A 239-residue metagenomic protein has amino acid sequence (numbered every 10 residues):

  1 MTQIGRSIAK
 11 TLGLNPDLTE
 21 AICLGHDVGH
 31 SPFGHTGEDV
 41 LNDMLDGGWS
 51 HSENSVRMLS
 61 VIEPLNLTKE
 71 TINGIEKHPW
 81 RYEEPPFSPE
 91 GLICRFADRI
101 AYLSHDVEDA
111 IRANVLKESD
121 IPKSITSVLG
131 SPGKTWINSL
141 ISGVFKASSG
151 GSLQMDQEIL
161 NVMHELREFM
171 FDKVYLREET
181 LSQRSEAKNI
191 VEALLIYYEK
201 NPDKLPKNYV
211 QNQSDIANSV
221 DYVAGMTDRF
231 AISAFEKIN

Functional and structural regions predicted by a protein language model:
M1: Sequence context of c-type cytochrome heme-c attachment sites
I4-I8, L14-D17, G37, W49-N239: Histidine-centered, transition-metal-coordinating active-site segments
A21-I22: Active-site alpha-helix of zinc metalloproteases
G29-F33, A101: Short active-site segment of divalent metal-dependent hydrolases/proteases that encodes the spacing between
G34-D46: A glycine- and small-aliphatic-rich helix-loop capping segment at beta-alpha/alpha-beta transitions that lines
